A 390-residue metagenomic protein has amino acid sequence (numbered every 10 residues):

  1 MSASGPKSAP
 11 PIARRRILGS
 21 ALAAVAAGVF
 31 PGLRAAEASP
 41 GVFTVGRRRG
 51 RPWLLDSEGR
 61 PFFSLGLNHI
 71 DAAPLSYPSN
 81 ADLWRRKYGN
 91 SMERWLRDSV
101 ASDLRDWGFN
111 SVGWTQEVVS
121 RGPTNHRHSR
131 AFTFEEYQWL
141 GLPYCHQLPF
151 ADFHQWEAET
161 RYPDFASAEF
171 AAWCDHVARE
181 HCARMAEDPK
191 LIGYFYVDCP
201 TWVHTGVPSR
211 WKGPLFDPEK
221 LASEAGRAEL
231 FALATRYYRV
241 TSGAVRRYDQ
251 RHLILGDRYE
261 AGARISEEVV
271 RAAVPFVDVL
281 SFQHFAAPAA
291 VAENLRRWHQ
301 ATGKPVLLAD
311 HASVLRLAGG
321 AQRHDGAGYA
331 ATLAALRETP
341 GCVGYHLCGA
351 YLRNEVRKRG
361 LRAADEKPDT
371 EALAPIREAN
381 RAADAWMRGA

Functional and structural regions predicted by a protein language model:
M1-I12: N-terminal secretory signal peptides
A13-V25: N-terminal export leaders
R49, S57, E157-S167, A172-H176 (+2 more regions): Polysaccharide-binding and catalytic clefts of secreted carbohydrate-active enzymes
L83-R94, W156-W173, S223-A234, L280-A286 (+1 more regions): The substrate-binding groove and active-site-proximal loops of carbohydrate-active enzymes, especially glycoside
R94-P163, T241-Y248: Aromatic-lined substrate-binding rim segments of carbohydrate-active enzymes
A232-R239, R251-D257, A261-G320: Glycoside hydrolase catalytic-domain groove-lining segments
H324-L361: Substrate-binding cleft of secreted/luminal carbohydrate-active enzymes
C348-A390: Aromatic-rich peripheral "rim/lid" segments of glycoside hydrolase catalytic domains that contact and position glycan
